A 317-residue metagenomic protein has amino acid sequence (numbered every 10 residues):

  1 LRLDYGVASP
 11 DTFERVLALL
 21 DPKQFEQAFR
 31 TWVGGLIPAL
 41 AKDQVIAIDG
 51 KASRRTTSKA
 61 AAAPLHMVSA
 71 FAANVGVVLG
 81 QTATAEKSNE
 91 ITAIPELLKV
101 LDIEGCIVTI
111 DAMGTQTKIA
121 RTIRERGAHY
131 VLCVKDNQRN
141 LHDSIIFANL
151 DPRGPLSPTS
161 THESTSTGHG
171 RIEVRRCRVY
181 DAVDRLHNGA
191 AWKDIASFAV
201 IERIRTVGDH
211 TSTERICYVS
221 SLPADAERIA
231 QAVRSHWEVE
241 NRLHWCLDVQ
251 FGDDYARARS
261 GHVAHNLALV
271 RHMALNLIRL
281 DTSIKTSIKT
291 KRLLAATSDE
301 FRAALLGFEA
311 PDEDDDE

Functional and structural regions predicted by a protein language model:
L1-I110, T115-K118: Conserved, well-structured functional cores that handle cations and Mg-NTP chemistry
S9, D49, G76, Y130 (+3 more regions): A residue-level signal for conserved active-site and pocket-lining positions in enzyme catalytic cores
S9, G189-D194, E202-R203, T211-E214 (+1 more regions): Charged, often Cys/His-bearing segments associated with DNA-binding zinc-finger transcription factors
P22, G34, K99, A128 (+3 more regions): Generic secondary-structure signature for well-ordered alpha-helical cores
A63-M67, T117-K135: A short alpha/beta connector and helix-capping loop motif
H129-V131, K135-S235: An anionic, glycine-rich sequence signature occurring as long contiguous blocks
V219, P223-A258: Short amphipathic alpha-helical "interface-anchor" segments enriched in bulky aromatics
C246-E317: A short, flexible helix-boundary coil/loop motif
